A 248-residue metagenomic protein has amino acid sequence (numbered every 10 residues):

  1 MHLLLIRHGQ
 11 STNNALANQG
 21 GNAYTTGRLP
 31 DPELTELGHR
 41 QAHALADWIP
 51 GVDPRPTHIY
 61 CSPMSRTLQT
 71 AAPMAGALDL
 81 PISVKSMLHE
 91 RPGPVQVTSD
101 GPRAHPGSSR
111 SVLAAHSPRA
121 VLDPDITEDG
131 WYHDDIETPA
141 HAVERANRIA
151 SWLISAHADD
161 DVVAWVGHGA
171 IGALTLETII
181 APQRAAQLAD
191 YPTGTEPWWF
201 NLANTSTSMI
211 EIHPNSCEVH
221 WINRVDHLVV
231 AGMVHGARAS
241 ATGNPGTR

Functional and structural regions predicted by a protein language model:
M1-H2, R91-V112, D159, E177-R248: Acidic, low-complexity terminal tails and accessory targeting/binding regions of phosphate-metabolizing enzymes
H2, I6-V84, P139, V143-A146: Active-site-proximal alpha-helix that buttresses catalytic centers in soluble enzyme cores
H2-I6, Y60, D161-I171: Beta-strand elements within well-structured catalytic alpha/beta cores of enzymes that handle phosphate/sulfate esters
G9, G169, V225: Active-site metal-binding loops of divalent metal-dependent hydrolases
T12-L16, R28-E33, L78-R148, H220-N223 (+2 more regions): Phosphate-handling substructures
H43-D123, Y191, E196-A203: Phosphate-coordination/substrate-recognition cap region in phosphate-metabolizing enzymes
G51-R55, L153-V162: Glycine-rich phosphate-binding loop signature in dinucleotide/nucleotide-binding domains
P73, L174-T178: Active-site signature of alpha/beta-hydrolase-fold catalytic machinery across serine- and Asp/Cys-nucleophile hydrolases
